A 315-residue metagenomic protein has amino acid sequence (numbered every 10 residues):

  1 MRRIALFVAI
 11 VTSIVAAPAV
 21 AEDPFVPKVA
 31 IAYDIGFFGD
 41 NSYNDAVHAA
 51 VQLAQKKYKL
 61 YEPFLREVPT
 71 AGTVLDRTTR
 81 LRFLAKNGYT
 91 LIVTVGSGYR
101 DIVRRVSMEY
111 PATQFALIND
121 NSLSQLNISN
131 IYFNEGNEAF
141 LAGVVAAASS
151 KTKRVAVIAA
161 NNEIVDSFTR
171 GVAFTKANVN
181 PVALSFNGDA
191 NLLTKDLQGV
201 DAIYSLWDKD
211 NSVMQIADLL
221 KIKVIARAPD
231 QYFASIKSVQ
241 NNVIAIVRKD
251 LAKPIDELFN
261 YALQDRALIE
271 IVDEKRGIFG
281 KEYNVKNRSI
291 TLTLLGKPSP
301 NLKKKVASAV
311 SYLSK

Functional and structural regions predicted by a protein language model:
P24-A50, A54, R66-V74, S97: Extracytoplasmic "Venus flytrap"
V51, L141-V179, A183, E270-L295: An alpha-beta-alpha
V74-G88, G188-V200: Short, well-structured alpha-helical segments in soluble
G88-S97, A116-I118, V200-D210, K223-A228: Periplasmic-binding protein-like
M108-Y132, D230-S238: Flexible loop/hinge segments that line or gate small-molecule binding clefts
L117, I216-V239, D250: Venus flytrap/periplasmic-binding-protein-like
S122-V145, V157-A160, V239-A252: Short beta-strand elements at the ligand-binding edges of bilobed clamshell
N242-K315: Structured C-terminal subdomain patch of bacterial secreted/periplasmic proteins
